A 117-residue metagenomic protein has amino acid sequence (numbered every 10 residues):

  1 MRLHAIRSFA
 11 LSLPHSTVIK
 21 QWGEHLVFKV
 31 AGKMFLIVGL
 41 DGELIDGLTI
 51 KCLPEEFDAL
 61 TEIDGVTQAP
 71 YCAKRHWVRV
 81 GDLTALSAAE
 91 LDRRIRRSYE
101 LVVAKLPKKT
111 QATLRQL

Functional and structural regions predicted by a protein language model:
M1-L117: Charge-dense, helix-prone N-terminal extensions
